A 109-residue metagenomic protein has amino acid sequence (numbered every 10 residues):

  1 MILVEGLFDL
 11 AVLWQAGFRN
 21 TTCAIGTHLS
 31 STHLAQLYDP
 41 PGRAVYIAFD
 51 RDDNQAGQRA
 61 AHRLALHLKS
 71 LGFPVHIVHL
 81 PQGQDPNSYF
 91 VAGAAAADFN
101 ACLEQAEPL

Functional and structural regions predicted by a protein language model:
M1, L7-L109: TOPRIM fold recognition
